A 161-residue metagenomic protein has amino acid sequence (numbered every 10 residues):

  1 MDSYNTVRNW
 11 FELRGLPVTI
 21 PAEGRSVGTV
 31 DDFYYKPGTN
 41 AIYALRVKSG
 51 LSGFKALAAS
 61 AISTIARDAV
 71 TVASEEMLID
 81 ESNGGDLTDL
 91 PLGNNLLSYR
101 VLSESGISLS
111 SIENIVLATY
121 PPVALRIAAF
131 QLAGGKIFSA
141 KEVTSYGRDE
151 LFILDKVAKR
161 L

Functional and structural regions predicted by a protein language model:
M1-L161: Peripheral interaction segments used for macromolecular assembly
